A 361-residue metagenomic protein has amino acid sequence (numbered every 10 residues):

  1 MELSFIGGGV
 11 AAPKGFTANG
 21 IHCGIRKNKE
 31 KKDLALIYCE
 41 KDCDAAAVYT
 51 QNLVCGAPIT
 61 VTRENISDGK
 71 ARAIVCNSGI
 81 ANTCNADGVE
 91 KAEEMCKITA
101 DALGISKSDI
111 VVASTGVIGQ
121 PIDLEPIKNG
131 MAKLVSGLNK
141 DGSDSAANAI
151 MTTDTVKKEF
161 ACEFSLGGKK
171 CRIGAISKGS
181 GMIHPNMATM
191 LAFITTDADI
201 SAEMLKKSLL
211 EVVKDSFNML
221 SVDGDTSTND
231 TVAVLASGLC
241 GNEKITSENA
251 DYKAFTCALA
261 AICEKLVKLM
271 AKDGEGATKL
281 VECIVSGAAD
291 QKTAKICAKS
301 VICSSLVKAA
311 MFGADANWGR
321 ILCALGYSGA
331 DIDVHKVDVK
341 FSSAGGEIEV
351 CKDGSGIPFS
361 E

Functional and structural regions predicted by a protein language model:
M1-E90, E94, A100-E361: A structural signal for small-residue-enriched, beta-sheet-centric alpha/beta enzyme cores and oligomeric scaffold folds
